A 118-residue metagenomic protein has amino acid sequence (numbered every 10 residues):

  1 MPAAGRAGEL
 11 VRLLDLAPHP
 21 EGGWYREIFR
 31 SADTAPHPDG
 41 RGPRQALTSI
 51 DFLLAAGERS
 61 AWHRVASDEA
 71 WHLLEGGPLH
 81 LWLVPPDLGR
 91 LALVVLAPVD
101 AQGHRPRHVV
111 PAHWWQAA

Functional and structural regions predicted by a protein language model:
M1-V109, Q116-A118: Non-catalytic, conserved peripheral segments adjacent to functional cores
